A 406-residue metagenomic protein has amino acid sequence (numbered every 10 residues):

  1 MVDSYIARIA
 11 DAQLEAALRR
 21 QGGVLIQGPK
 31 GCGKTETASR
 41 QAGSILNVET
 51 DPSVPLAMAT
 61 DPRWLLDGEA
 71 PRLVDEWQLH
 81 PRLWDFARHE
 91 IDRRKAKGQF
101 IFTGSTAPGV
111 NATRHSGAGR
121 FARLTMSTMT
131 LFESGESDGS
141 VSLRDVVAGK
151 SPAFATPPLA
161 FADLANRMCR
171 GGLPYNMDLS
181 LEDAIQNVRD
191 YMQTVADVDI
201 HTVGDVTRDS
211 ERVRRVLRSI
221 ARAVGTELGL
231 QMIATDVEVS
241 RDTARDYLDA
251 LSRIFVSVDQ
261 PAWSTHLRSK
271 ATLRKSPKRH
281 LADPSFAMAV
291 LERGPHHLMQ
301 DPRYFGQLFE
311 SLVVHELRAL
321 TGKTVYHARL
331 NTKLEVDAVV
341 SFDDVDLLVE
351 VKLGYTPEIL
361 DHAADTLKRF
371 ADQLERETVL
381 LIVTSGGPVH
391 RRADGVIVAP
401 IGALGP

Functional and structural regions predicted by a protein language model:
V2-D11, A16-L18, G23-V48, A250 (+1 more regions): A cross-kingdom feature that marks ATP-driven nucleic-acid transaction machinery
P52, L79-R82, G109-V110: Catalytic P-loop NTPase motifs of RecA-like helicase/translocase cores
M58-I101: Conserved nucleotide-sensing/catalytic segment adjacent to the nucleotide-binding pocket in NTP-handling enzymes
R93-T113, L251: Sensor-1/coupling segment of RecA-like P-loop NTPase cores
F102-P108, S127-M129, T384-G386: A short beta-strand-to-loop transition that corresponds to the Sensor-1 phosphate-sensing loop of AAA+ P-loop ATPases
P108-R123, D138-G139: Short regulatory helix/loop adjacent to the ATP-binding pocket of P-loop NTPases
A122-E133: Conserved AAA+ ATPase "SRH/arginine-finger" region at the nucleotide-binding site
G139-H297, D301-L308, L312-H315, V325-A328: Interdomain hinge/linker elements that couple catalytic modules in large macromolecular machines
